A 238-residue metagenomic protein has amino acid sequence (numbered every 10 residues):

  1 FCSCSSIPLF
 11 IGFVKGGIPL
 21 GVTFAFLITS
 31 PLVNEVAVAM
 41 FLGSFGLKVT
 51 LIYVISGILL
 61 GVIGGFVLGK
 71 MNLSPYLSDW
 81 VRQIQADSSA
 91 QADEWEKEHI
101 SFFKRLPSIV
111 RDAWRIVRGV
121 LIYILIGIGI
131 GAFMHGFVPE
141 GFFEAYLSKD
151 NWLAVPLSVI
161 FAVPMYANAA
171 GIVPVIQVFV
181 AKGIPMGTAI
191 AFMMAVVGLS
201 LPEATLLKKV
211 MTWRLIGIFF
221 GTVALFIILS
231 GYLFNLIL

Functional and structural regions predicted by a protein language model:
F1-V54, V138-L215, F220, I227: Membrane-interfacial helix-loop connectors
V54-V155, A181, G217-L238: Selected transmembrane alpha-helices and immediately adjacent juxtamembrane segments of polytopic inner-membrane
